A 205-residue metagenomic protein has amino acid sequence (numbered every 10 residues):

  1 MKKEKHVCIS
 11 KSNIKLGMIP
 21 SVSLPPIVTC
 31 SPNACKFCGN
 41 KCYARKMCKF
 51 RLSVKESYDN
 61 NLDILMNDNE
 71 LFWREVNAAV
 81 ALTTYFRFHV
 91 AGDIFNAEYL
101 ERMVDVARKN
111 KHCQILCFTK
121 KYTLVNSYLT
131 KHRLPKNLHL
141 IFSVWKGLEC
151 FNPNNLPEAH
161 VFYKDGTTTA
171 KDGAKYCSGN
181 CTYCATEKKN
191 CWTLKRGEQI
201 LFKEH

Functional and structural regions predicted by a protein language model:
M1-H205: Class I S-adenosyl-L-methionine
